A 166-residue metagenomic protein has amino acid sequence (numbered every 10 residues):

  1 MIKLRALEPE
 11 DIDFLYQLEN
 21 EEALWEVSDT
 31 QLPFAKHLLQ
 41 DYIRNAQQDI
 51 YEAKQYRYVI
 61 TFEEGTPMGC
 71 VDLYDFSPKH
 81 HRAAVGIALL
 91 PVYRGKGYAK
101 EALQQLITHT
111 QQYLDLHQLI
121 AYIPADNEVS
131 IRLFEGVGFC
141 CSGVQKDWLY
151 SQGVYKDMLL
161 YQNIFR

Functional and structural regions predicted by a protein language model:
M1-D41: A short, well-structured alpha-helix characteristic of acyl/acetyltransferase catalytic modules
M1-I12, E21, F62-R166: Acyl-donor (CoA/ACP) binding surface of acyl/acetyltransferases
E19, Q55-R57, N163: Polar/charged side chains located within well-ordered beta-strands of beta-rich proteins
E26-S28, Q55, M158: Short, hydrophobic secondary-structure boundary micro-motifs
Q31-L32, Q55, Y150: Sparse recognition of residues in long alpha-helices and their boundaries
L39-R44, S142-V144: Short Pro/Gly-enriched beta-strand edge/turn motifs at strand-loop
A46-V59: A short helix-loop-beta-strand connector motif used in the catalytic cores of GNAT acetyltransferases and, in some
